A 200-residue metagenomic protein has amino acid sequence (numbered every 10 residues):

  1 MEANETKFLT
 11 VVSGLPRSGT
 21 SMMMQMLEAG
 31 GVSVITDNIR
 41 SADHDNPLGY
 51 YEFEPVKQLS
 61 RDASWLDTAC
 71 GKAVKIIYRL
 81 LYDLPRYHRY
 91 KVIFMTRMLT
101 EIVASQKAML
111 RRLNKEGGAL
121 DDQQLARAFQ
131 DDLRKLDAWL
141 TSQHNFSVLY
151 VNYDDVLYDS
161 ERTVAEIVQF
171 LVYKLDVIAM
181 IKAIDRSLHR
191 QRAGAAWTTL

Functional and structural regions predicted by a protein language model:
M1-C70, A183-A195, T199-L200: PAPS-dependent sulfotransferase catalytic core
M26, R40-S41, N46-L48, S64 (+6 more regions): General "foldedness" signal
T36-I39, D122, V172-I184: Short, surface-exposed acidic
S60-D67, V148-Y150, I167-A179, T199-L200: Short, Lys/Arg-enriched charge-dense amphipathic segments
V74-L175: PAPS-dependent sulfotransferase catalytic domain
